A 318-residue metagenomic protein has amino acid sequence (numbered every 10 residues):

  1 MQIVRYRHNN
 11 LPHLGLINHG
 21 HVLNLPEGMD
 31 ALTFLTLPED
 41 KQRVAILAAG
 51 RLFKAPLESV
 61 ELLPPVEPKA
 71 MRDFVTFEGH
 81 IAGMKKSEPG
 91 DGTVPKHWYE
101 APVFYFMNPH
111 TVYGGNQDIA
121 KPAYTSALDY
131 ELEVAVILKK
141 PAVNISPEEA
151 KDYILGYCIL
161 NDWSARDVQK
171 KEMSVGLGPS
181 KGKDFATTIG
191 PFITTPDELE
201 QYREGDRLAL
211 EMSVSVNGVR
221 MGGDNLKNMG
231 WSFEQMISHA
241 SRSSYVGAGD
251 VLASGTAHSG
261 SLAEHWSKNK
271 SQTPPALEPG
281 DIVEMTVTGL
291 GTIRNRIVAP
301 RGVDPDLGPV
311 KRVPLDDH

Functional and structural regions predicted by a protein language model:
M1-L11, I17, P26, F34-V216 (+1 more regions): Active-site microenvironments in enzyme catalytic cores
N9, K54, R166-H318: Catalytic-pocket segment enriched in acidic/His residues
L14-H19, Q272: Surface-exposed flexible segments
H19, K140, N161, G289 (+1 more regions): Non-catalytic surface loops within mature trypsin-like serine protease
G20, G79, A257: Flexible loop residues that form catalytic and substrate-binding hotspots at small-molecule/glycan-binding clefts
